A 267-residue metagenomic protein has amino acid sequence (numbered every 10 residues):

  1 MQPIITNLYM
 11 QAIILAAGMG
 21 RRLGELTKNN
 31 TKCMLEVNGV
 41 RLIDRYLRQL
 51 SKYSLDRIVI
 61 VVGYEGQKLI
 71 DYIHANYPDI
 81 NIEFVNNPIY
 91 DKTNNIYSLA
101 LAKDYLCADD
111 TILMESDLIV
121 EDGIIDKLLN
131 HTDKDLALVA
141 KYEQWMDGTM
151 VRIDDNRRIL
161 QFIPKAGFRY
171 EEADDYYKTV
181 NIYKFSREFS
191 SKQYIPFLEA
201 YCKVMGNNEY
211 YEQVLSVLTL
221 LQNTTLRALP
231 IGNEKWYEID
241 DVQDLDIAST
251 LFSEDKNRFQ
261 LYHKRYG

Functional and structural regions predicted by a protein language model:
Q2-I14, V40-D109: Conserved N-terminal catalytic core of the sugar/cofactor nucleotidyltransferase
I4-M10, Y176-G267: Conserved alpha/beta core of the MobA/IspD/sugar-nucleotide pyrophosphorylase nucleotidyltransferase superfamily
L8-N38, Y53, P230: Glycine-rich N-terminal loop/short-helix segment of MobA-like nucleotidyltransferase
R22, R45, K68-D71, G123 (+2 more regions): Phosphate- and divalent-cation-binding pockets in alpha/beta enzyme and binding domains that engage nucleotide-derived
C33, N81-E83, R158, T225-R227: Conserved beta-strand segments of alpha/beta enzyme cores
M34, V151-I153, A228: A structural signal for short hydrophobic beta-strand segments in well-ordered beta-sheet cores
D79-T149: Conserved beta-loop-beta/alpha segment of the NTase-like Rossmann-fold superfamily that binds/positions NTPs
E121-Y201: Conserved core of the sugar-phosphate nucleotidyltransferase
